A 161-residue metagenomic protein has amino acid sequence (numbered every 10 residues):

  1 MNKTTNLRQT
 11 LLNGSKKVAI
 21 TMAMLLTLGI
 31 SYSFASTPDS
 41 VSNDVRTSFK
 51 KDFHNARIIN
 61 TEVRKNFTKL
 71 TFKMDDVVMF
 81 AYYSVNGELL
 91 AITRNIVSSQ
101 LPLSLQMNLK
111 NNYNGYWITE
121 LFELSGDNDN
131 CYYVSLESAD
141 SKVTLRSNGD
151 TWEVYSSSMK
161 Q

Functional and structural regions predicted by a protein language model:
N2, G29-Y32, S36: Intrinsically disordered, serine/threonine/proline
K3-M22: Bacterial N-terminal signal peptides that target proteins for export
A19-S31: Bacterial N-terminal signal peptides
S36-Q161: Interaction-mediating elements
